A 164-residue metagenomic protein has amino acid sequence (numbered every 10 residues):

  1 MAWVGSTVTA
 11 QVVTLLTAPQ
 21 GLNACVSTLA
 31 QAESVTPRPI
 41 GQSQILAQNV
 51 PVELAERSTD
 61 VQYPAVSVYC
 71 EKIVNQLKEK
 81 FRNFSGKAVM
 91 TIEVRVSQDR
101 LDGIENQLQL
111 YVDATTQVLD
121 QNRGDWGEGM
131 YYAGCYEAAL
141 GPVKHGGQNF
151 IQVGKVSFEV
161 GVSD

Functional and structural regions predicted by a protein language model:
M1-F81: Small/polar-rich, solvent-exposed N-terminal microdomains that initiate assembly or binding
N23-L29, T36, Y63-S67, N106-D164: Acidic-leaning, charged glycine-interspersed low-complexity segments
S43, A47-N49, L54-A55, D99-R100 (+3 more regions): Mixed-charge, polar/low-complexity N-terminal
L46, C70, G86, E93-V94 (+1 more regions): A generic structural signal for ordered alpha-helices
A55-R57, L77-N83, L108, T115 (+1 more regions): Generic structural signal for short, flexible, solvent-exposed coil/loop and linker residues
F81-S85, R95-D120: Extracellular/virion structural assembly segments
F84-R100, N149-D164: Oligomerization/assembly interface segments of phage tail-like spikes and tubes
